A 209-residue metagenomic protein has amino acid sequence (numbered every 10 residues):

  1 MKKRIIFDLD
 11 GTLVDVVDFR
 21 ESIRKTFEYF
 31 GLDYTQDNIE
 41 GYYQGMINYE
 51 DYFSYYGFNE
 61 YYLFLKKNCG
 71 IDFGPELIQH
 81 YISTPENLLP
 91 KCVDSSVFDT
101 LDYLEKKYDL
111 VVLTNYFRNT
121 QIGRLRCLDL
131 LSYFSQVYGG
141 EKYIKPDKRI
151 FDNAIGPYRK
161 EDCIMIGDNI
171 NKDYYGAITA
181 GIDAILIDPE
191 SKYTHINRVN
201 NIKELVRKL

Functional and structural regions predicted by a protein language model:
M1-I5, D102, V111, F117-L209: Asp-based, Mg2+/Mn2+-dependent phosphohydrolase catalytic module
M1-Y42: Active-site neighborhood of HAD-like aspartate-dependent phosphohydrolases
D15, V112-L113: Small/polar loops that bind or transfer phosphate-bearing groups
F19, F58, V93, D147: Conserved donor sugar-nucleotide recognition element shared by glycan-biosynthetic enzymes
S22-F27, Y62, Y81-P85, Q121: Hydrophobic alpha-helical core bundles mediating ligand binding, dimerization, or RNAP-core interactions
D33, N48-S83: A metal-dependent, Asp-based hydrolase signature
I39, D72-I78, E86, P90 (+1 more regions): N-terminal targeting leaders of exported, membrane, and organelle-targeted proteins
S83-V111, K148: Short, acidic loop-to-helix structural element flanking the phosphoryl-transfer center in phosphate-processing enzymes
